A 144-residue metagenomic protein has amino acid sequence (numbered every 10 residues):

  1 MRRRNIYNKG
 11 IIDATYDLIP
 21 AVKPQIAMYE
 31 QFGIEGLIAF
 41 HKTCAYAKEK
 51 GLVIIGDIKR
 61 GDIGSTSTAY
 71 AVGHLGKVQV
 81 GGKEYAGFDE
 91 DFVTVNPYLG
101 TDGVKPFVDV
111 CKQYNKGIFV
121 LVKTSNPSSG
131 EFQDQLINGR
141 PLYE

Functional and structural regions predicted by a protein language model:
M1, V22-P24, I54-G56, D91-V95 (+1 more regions): Hydrophobic faces of well-ordered beta-strands that scaffold small-molecule active sites in alpha/beta enzyme cores
M1-A14: N-terminal glycine-rich anion-binding loop in soluble enzyme alpha/beta folds
R3-I6, F32-A39, I137-E144: Alpha-helix N-cap and loop-to-helix initiation/capping positions
I12-L18, C111-Q113: Glycine-rich phosphate/diphosphate-binding loops that line cofactor/substrate pockets in enzymes
L18-P20, P24-A86: N-terminal active-site wall of soluble small-molecule enzyme domains
D62-E144: Conserved anion-binding
